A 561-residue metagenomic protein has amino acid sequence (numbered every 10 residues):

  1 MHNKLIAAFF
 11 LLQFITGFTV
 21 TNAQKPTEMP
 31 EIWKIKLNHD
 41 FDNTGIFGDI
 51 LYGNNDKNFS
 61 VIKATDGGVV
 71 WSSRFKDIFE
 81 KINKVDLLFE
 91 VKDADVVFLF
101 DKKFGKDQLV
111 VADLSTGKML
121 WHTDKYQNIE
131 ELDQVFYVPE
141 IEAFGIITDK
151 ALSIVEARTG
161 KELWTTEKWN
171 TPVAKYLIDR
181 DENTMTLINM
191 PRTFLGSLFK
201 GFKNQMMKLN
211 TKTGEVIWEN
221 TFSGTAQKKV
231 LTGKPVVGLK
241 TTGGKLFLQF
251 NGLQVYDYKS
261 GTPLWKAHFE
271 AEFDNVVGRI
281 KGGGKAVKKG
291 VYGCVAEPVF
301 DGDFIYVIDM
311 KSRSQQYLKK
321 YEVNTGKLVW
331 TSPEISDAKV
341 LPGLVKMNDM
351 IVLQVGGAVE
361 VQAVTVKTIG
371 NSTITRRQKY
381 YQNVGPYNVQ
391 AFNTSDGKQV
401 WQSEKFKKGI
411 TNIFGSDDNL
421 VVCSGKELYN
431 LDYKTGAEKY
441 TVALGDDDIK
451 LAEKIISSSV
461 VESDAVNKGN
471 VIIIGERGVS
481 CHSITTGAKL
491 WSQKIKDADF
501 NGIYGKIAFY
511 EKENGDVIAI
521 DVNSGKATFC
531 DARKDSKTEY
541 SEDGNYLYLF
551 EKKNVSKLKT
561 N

Functional and structural regions predicted by a protein language model:
M1-L5: Positively charged n-region of N-terminal signal peptides that target proteins for export
A7-G17: Bacterial N-terminal signal peptides
N22-N561: Secretory-pathway ectodomains
